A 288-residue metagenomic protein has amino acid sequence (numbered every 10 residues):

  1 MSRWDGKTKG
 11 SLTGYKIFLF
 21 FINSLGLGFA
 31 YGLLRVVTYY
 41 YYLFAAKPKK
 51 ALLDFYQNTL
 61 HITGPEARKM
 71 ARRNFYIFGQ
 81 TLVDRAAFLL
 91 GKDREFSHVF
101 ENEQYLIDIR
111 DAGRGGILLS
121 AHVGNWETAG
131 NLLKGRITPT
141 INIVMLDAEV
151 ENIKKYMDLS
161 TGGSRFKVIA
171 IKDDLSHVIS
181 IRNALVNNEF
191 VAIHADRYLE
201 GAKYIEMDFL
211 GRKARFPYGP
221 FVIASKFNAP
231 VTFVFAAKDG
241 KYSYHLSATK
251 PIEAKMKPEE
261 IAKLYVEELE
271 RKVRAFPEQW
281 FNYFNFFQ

Functional and structural regions predicted by a protein language model:
M1-S120, R165: Membrane-anchoring hydrophobic helices of lipid-metabolizing enzymes
L12, G115, T140, K167 (+2 more regions): Proline-centered loop/turn at the N-terminus of a beta-strand
I17, F29, L52, N74 (+4 more regions): Hydrophobic alpha-helical segments typical of transmembrane helices and their membrane-interface/capping positions
F44, G135, S164, L175-Q288: Non-catalytic C-terminal accessory region of glycerolipid acyltransferases and related lyso-lipid remodeling enzymes
F96-V99, V123, V150, I171-D174 (+2 more regions): A conditional alpha-helix N-cap/helix-loop micro-motif detector
E101, V144-L146, I171, T249-P251 (+1 more regions): Conserved beta-strand termini and adjacent loop/short-helix elements that scaffold enzyme active sites in alpha/beta
A112-K172, Y198-K203: Catalytic core of membrane glycerolipid acyltransferases/transacylases, capturing the structured, soluble-facing
